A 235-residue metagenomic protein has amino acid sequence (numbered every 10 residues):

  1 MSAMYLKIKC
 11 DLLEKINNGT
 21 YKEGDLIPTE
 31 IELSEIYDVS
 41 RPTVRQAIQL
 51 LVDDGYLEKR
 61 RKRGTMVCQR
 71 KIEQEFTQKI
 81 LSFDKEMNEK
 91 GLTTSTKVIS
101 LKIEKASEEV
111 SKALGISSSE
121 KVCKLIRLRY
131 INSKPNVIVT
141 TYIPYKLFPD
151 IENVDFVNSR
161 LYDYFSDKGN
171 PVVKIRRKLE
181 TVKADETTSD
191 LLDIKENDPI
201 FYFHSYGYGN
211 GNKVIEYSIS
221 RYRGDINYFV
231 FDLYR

Functional and structural regions predicted by a protein language model:
M1-C10: Basic, helix-initiating cap at the start of DNA-binding domains
S2, T77, L81, D155-S159: Short, conserved loop/turn and helix-capping segments at secondary-structure boundaries that abut family-defining
K9-V67: N-terminal helix-turn-helix
R45-I99, E104-A106: Internal alpha/beta loop-helix hairpins
T93-R235: C-terminal all-alpha effector/ligand-binding and dimerization domain of prokaryotic HTH-type transcriptional repressors
